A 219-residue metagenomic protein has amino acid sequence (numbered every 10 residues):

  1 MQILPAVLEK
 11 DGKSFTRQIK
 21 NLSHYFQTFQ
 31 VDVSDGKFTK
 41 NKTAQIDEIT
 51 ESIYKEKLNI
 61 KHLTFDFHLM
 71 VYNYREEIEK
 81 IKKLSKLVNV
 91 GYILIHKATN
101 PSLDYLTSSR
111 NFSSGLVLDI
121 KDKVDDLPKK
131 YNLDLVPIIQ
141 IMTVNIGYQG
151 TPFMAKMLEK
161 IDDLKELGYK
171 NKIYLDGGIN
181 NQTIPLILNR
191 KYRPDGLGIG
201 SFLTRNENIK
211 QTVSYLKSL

Functional and structural regions predicted by a protein language model:
M1-L4: Extreme N-terminal starter segment of soluble prokaryotic enzymes
A6-K10, T28-K42, K61-Y105, F112-D125 (+2 more regions): Catalytic beta/alpha-barrel core
F15-K20, D47-K55, I78-K82, L103-L106 (+4 more regions): Generic structural signal for well-ordered alpha-helices, preferentially at hydrophobic/aromatic core positions
F15-L22, N73-S85, K121-L133, I179-L197: Catalytic cores of alpha/beta
K37-Y74, I78-K80, I184-T204: A short alpha/beta connector and helix-capping loop motif
Q45-F67, G115-D119, M157-I173, G177 (+1 more regions): Alpha-helix-loop-beta-strand connector modules within alpha/beta enzyme cores
K97-T99, Q140-Q149, R190-L216: Glycine-rich phosphate-binding active-site loops on the catalytic face of alpha/beta enzymes
Q140, N145, P152-R190: Active-site/ligand-binding-proximal alpha/beta "capping" segment
